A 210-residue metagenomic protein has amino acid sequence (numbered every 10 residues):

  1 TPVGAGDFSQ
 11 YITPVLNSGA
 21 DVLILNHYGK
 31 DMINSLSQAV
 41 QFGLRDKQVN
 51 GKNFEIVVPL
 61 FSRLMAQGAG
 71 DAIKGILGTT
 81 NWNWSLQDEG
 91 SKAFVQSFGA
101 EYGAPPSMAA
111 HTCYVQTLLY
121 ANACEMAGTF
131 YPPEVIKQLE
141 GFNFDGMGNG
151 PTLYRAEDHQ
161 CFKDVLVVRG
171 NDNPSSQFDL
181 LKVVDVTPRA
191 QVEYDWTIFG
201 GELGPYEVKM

Functional and structural regions predicted by a protein language model:
T1-F42, W84-A93: Extracellular/periplasmic Venus flytrap/periplasmic-binding protein
T1-P2, L25-G29, V58-S62, T79-W82 (+1 more regions): Active-site-proximal beta-strand/loop segments in catalytic clefts of secreted hydrolases
V3-G4, R45-D71, I136-F144: Venus flytrap/periplasmic-binding-protein-like
G19-G29, S35, Q48-P59, A109-A110: Periplasmic-binding protein-like
G29-M32, W84-F142: Extracellular/periplasmic ligand-binding modules, especially the Venus flytrap/periplasmic-binding
D71-N81: Rossmann-fold dehydrogenase core element
N143-M210: Solvent-exposed, acidic/polar segments of extracytosolic/periplasmic ligand-binding ectodomains
